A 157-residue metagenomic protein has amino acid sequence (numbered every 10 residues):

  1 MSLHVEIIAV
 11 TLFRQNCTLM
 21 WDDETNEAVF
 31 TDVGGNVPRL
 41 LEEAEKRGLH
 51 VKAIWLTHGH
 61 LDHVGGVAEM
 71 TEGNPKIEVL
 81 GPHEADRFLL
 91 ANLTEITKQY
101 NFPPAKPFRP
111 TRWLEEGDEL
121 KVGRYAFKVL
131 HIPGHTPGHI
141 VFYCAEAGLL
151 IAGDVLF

Functional and structural regions predicted by a protein language model:
S2, R14, K106-F108, L114 (+1 more regions): Residues that act as N-cap/strand-start positions at coil-to-secondary-structure junctions
S2-R47, V141-G153: Conserved beta-strand hairpin/beta-sheet module of binuclear metal-dependent hydrolase folds, prominently
I8-V10, P103, R109-T111, H131-P133: Short Gly/Pro-enriched turn/cap motifs at secondary-structure boundaries
A9-L12, G59, D118, P133: Structured beta->alpha junctions
M20, D32, H58, M70 (+4 more regions): Divalent metal-coordination and catalytic microenvironments
N26, E95-I96, E119, Y125-F157: Metallo-beta-lactamase
V29-T31, A53-W55, V129-H131: Short catalytic-loop micro-motif centered on adjacent basic/acidic residues
N36-K121: Active-site HxH/HxHxD metal-binding segment of metal-dependent hydrolases
